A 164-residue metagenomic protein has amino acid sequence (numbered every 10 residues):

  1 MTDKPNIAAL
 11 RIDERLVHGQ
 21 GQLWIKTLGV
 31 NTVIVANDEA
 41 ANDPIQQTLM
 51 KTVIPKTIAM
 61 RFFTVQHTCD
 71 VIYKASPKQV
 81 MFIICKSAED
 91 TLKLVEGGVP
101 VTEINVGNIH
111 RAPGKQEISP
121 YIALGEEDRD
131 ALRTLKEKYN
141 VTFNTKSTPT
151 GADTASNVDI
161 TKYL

Functional and structural regions predicted by a protein language model:
D3-A59: Long, hydrophobic N-terminal alpha-helical segment
N6-L10, N31-I34, A59-R61, Q79-I83 (+2 more regions): Structural motif
R15, N37-A40, T64-H67, A88 (+2 more regions): Short, ordered loop/turn segments at secondary-structure junctions
Q22-W24, V71-I72, K93-V95, D130-L135: A generic local secondary-structure boundary/capping motif
I45, I72, K93, P113-S119: Short, charged, surface-exposed secondary-structure boundary motifs
V53, T57-R61, V71-I84, E117-L124: Short basic, glycine-rich beta-strand/loop surfaces that mediate nucleic-acid
F63-G107: Ordered, amphipathic secondary-structure segments that act as subunit-interaction surfaces in large macromolecular
G97, T102-L164: Glycine-rich, aromatic-bearing surface loops/beta-hairpins
